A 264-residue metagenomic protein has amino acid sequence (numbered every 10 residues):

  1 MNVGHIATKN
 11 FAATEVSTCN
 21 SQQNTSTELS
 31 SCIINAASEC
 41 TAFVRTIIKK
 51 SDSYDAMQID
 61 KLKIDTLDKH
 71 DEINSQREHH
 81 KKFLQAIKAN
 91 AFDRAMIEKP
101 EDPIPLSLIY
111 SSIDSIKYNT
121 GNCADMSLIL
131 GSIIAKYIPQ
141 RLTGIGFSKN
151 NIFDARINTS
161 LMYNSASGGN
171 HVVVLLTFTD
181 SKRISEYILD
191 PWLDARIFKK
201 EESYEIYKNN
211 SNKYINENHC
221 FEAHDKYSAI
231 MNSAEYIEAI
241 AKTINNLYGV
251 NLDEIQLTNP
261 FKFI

Functional and structural regions predicted by a protein language model:
H5-I264: A structural boundary/capping signal
